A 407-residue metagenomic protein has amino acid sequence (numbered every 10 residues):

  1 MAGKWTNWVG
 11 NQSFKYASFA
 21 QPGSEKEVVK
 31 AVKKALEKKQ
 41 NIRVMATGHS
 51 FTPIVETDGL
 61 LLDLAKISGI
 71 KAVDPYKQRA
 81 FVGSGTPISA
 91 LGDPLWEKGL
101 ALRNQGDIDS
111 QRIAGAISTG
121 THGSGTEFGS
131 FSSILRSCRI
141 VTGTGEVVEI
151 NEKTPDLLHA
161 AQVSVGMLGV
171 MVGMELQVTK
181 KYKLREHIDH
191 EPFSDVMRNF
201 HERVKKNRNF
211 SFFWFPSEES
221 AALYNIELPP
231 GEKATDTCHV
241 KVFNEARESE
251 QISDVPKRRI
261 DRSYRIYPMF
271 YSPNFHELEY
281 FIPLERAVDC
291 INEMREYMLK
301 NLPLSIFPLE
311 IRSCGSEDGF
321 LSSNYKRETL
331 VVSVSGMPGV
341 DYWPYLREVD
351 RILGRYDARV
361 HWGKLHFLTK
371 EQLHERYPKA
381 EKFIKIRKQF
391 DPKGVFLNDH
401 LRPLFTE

Functional and structural regions predicted by a protein language model:
K4-S18: Generic N-terminal amphipathic, Lys/Arg-enriched alpha-helix
Q12, P53-V55, A72-P75, F128-S133 (+3 more regions): Solvent-exposed alpha-helices and their adjacent loops that cap or buttress functional pockets in soluble metabolic
F14-D107, G120-G125, F212: Glycine-rich N-terminal segment of FAD-binding domains in flavoprotein oxidoreductases, spanning the beta-loop-helix
T52-K71, G123-G145, V170-Q177: Structural signature of FAD isoalloxazine-binding scaffolds in flavoprotein oxidoreductases
S118, R136-K300, L304-S305, S313: C-terminal substrate-binding/cap subdomain adjacent to the FAD-binding core in PCMH-type and related FAD-linked
Y267-R376: Substrate-recognition/cap regions that form aromatic- and gly/pro-loop-enriched pockets for small-molecule ligands
Y356-E407: Activity-critical C-terminal alpha-helical subdomain
